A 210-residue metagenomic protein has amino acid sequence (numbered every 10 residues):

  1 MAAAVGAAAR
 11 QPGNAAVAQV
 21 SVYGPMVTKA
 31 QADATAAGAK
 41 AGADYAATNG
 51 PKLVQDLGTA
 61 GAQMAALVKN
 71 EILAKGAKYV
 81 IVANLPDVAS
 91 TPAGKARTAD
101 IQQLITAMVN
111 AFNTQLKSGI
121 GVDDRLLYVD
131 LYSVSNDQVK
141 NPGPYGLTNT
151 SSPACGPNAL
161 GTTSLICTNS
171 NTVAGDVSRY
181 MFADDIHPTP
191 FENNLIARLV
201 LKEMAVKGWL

Functional and structural regions predicted by a protein language model:
A3-Q55, V88-V109: Serine-dependent acyl-ester chemistry module
K52, D56-T59, Q63, L67 (+6 more regions): Extracytoplasmic/secreted proteins, especially bacterial periplasmic and envelope-associated proteins
G61, A65, L73, T163-L210: Extracellular low-complexity, Gly/Ser/Thr-rich intrinsically disordered linkers and protease-sensitive activation/hinge
Q63, I72, K78-Y79, D87: Folded extracytoplasmic luminal domains of secretory or organellar precursors
I72, I81-A83, T91, L199: A sequence-level detector for low-complexity, Ser/Thr- and acidic-rich stretches
A74-I81, V122-L127: Loop/turn elements at helix/coil->beta-strand transitions in domains of secreted/extracellular proteins
V80, D130, T189: Residue-level signature of catalytic and energy-coupling elements of molecular machines, predominantly ATP/GTP-dependent
D87-A111, S118, R125-I186: Mobile gating loops/cap/lid regions near enzyme active sites that modulate substrate access
